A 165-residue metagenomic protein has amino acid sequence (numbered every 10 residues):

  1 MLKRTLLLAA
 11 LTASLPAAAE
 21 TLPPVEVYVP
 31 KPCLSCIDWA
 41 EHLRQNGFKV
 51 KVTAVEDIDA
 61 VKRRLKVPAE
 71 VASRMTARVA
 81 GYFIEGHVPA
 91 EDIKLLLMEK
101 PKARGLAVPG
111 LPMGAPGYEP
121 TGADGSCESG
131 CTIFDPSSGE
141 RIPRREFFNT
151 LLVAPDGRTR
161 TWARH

Functional and structural regions predicted by a protein language model:
M1-L2: N-terminal secretory signal peptides that target proteins for export/translocation
T5-A13: Sec-dependent N-terminal signal peptides
S14-A18: N-terminal signal peptide c-region/cleavage motif recognized by signal peptidases
A19-N46: Local sequence-structure signature of Cys/Sec-based thiol-disulfide redox active-site neighborhoods
C33, I58, G114: Surface-exposed, flexible loop/turn segments at secondary-structure boundaries
I37-H87: N-terminal, post-signal-peptide region of Sec/Tat-exported proteins
R64, E70-H165: Thiol/selenol-based redox catalytic cores and closely related redox-interacting motifs
